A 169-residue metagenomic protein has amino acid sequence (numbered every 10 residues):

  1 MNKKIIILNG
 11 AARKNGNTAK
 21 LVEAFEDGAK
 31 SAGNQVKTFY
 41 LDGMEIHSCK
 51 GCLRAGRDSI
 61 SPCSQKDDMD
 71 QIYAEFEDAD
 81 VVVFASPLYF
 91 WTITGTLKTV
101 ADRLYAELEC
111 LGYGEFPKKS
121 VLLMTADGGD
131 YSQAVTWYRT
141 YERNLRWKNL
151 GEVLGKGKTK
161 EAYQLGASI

Functional and structural regions predicted by a protein language model:
M1-A85, W91-A106, C110, R143 (+2 more regions): N-terminal beta1-alpha1-beta2 submodule of the flavodoxin-like/Rossmannoid cofactor-binding fold
L88-F90, D127-G128: Short glycine-rich anion-binding loops that position phosphate/pyrophosphate groups of nucleotides and phosphorylated
G95-T96, E109-E152: Short, glycine-/small-residue-rich phosphate/pyrophosphate-handling segment
